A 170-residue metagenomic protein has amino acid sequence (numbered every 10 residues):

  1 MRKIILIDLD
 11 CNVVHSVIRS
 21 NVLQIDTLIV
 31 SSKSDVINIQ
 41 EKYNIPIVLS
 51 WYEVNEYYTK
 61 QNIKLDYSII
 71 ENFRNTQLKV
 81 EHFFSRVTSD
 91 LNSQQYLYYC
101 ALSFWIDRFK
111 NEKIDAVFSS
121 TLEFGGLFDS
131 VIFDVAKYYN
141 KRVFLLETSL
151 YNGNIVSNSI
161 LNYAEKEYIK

Functional and structural regions predicted by a protein language model:
R2, Q24-D26, N111, Y138-K141: Nucleotide-activated sugar donor-binding and catalytic core shared by glycosyltransferases and related lipid-linked
I5, F109-F124: Short N-terminal targeting/anchoring amphipathic segment
L6-I7, N92-L97, T121-L122: Short, flexible loop segments at the rims of nucleotide/cofactor-binding pockets, characterized by
L6-Q24, I29-S34, V131-V135: Histidine-anchored nucleotide/phosphate-binding helix
H15, S103-K110: Amphipathic, non-transmembrane alpha-helical secondary structure
R19-W105, T148-K170: Conserved N-terminal ligand/cofactor-binding loop architecture of enzyme catalytic domains
F104, E112-D115, D129: Secondary-structure-rich domain cores
F118-K170: Beta-rich, aromatic/charged-enriched effector core domains that present basic-aromatic interfaces for binding
